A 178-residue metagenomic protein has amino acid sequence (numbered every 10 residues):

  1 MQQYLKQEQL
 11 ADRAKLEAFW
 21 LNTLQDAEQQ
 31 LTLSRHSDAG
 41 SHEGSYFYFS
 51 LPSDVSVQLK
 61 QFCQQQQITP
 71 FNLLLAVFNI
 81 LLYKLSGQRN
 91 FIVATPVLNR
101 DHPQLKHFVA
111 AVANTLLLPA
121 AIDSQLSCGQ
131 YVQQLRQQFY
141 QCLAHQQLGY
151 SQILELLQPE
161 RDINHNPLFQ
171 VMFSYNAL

Functional and structural regions predicted by a protein language model:
M1-L10, E17, L21-D26, S34-D38 (+1 more regions): Adenylate-forming
Q29: Active-site catalytic microenvironments in core metabolic enzymes, especially phosphate/sugar-handling
